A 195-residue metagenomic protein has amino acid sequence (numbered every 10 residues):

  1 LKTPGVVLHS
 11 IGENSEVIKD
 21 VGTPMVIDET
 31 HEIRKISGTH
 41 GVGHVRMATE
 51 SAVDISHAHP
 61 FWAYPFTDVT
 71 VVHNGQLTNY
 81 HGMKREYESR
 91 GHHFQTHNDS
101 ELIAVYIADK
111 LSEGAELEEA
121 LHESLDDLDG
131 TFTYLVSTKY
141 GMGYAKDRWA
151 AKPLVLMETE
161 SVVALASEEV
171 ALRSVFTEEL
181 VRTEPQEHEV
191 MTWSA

Functional and structural regions predicted by a protein language model:
L1-A195: Conserved short alpha-helical segments that host acidic/polar catalytic motifs at enzyme active sites
